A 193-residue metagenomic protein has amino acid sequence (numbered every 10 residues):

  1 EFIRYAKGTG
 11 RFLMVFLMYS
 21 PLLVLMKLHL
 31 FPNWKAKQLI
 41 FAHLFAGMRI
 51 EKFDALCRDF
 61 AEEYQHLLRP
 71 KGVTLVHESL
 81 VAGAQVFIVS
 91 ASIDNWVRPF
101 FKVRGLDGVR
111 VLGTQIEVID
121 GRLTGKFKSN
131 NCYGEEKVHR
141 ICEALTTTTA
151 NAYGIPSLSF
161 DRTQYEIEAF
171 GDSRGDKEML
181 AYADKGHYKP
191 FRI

Functional and structural regions predicted by a protein language model:
E1-F2, A36-I40, L56: A general alpha-helix detector
E1-H29: Active-site neighborhood of HAD-like aspartate-dependent phosphohydrolases
A6-R11, E51, P70-K71, Q85: Conserved alpha/beta cores of soluble small-molecule-handling proteins
V24-H29, A36-F45: Helix-loop "lid/cap" segments that line or gate small-molecule binding pockets
F31, G47, G134-V138: Electropositive phosphate-/nucleotide-binding environments in soluble metabolic enzymes
A46-A55: Acidic catalytic patch
A55-L56, E62-I193: C-terminal cap/substrate-recognition subdomain and adjoining C-terminal extension of metal-dependent phosphatase-like
